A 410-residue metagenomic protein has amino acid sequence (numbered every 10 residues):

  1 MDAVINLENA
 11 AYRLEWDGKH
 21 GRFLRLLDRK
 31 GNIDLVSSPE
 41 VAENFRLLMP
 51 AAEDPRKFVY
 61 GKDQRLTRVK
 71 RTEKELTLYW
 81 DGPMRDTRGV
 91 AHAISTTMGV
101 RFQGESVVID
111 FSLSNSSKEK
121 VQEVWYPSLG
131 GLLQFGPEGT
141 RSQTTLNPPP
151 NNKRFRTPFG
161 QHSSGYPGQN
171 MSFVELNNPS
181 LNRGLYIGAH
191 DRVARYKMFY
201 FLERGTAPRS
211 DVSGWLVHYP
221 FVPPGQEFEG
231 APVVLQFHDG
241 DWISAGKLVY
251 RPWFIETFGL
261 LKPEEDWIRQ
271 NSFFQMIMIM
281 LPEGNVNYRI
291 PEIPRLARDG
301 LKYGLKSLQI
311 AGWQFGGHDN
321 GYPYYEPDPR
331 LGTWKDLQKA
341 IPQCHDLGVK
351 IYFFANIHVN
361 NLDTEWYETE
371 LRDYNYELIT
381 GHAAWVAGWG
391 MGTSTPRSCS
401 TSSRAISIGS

Functional and structural regions predicted by a protein language model:
D2-D86, V90: Acidic-aromatic substrate-binding/catalytic surfaces of carbohydrate-active enzymes
E8, S116, G165-W267: Beta-strand-rich recognition/accessory modules
A11, F111, G225, G300 (+2 more regions): Conserved, mostly hydrophobic/aromatic
G82-P137: Acidic, contiguous internal or C-terminal segments within carbohydrate-active enzymes that form a structured patch used
P232, M278, G312, F353-I357: A cross-domain feature marking catalytic cores of carbohydrate-active enzymes and several ubiquitous metabolic/repair
F237-G317: An acidic-aromatic substrate-binding cleft motif
E264-D266, N271-Q275, G284-I290, L337 (+3 more regions): Active-site-adjacent "subsite" loops/lids of carbohydrate-active enzymes
G316-I351: Aromatic-lined substrate-binding rim segments of carbohydrate-active enzymes
